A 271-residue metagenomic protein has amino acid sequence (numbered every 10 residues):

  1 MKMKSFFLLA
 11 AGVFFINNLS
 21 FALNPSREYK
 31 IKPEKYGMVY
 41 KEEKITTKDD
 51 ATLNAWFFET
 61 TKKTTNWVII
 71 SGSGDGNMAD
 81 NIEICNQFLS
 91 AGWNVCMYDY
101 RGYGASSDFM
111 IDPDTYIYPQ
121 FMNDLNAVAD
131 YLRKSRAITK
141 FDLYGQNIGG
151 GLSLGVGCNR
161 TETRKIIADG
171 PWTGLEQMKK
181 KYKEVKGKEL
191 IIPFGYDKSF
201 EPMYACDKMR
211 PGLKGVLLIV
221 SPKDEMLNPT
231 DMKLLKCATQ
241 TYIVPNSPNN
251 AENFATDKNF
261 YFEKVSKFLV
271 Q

Functional and structural regions predicted by a protein language model:
N17-T46, A51-F58: An N-terminal hydrophobic leader/cap segment in hydrolases
T65, S71-G76: Active-site glycine-rich loops that stabilize anionic/oxyanionic intermediates across multiple enzyme folds
G74-Q87, Y100: The serine-hydrolase catalytic nucleophile loop
F88-D108: Conserved alpha/beta-hydrolase
D114-S135: Alpha/beta-hydrolase active-site loop
G155-S199, F254: Hydrolase active-site cap/lid region
I191-D231: The feature captures the conserved acid-bearing segment of alpha/beta-hydrolase catalytic domains
C237-Q271: C-terminal catalytic histidine-bearing segment of alpha/beta-hydrolase fold enzymes
